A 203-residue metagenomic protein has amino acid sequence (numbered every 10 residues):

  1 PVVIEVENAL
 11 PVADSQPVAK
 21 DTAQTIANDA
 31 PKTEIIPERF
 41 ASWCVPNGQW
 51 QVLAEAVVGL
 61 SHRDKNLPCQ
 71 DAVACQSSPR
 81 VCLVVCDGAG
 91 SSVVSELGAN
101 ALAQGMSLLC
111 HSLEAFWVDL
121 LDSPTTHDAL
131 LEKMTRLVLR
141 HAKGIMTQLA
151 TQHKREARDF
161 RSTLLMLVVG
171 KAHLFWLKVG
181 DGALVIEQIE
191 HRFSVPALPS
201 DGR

Functional and structural regions predicted by a protein language model:
P1-R203: PP2C/PPM-type serine/threonine phosphatase catalytic domain
